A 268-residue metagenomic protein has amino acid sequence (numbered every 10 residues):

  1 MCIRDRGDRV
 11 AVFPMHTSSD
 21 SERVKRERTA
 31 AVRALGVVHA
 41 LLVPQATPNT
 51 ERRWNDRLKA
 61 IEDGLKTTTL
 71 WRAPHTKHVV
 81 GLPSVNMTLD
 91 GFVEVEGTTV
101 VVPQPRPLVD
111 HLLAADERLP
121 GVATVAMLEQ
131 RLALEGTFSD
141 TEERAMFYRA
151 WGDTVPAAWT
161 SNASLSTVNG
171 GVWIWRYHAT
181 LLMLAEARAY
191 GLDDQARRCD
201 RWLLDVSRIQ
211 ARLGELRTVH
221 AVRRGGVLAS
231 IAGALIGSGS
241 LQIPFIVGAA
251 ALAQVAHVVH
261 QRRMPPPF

Functional and structural regions predicted by a protein language model:
M1: Conserved phosphate-interacting/catalytic interface
R4-L70, L112-S139, A251-V255: Conserved ATP-binding subdomain of kinase catalytic cores across diverse folds
D5, A11, L70-A123: Active-site acidic catalytic loop and adjacent metal/ATP-binding pocket of ATP-dependent phosphoryl transfer enzymes
E27-A30, W54-G64, E142-T154, Q195-V206: Extended, well-ordered alpha-helical scaffold segments
T29, R33-V43, V85, D90 (+6 more regions): A broad, structural surface signal
D110-W159, R176-Q195: Active-site activation/catalytic loop segments of kinase-like enzymes and analogous catalytic loops in related
A157-V168: Short, solvent-exposed, charged loop/turn and helix-capping segments that join or cap alpha-helices on peripheral
S166, W173-F268: ATP/Mg2+ or Mg2+-diphosphate-binding catalytic cores that bind nucleotide phosphates or diphosphates via glycine-rich
